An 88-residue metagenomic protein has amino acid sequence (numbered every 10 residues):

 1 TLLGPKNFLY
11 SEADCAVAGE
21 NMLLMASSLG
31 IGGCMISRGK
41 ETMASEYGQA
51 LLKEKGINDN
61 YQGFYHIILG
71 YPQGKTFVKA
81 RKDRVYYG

Functional and structural regions predicted by a protein language model:
T1-G88: Acidic, surface-exposed loops and disordered segments
